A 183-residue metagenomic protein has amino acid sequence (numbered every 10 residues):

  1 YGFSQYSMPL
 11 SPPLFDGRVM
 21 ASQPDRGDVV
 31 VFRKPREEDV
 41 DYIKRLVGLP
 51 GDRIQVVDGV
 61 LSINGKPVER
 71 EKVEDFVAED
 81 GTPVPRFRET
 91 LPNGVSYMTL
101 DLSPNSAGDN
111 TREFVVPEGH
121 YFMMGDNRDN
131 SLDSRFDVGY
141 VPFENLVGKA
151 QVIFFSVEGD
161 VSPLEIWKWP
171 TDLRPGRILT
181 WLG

Functional and structural regions predicted by a protein language model:
Y1-G183: Soluble "head" domains of membrane/secretory-pathway proteins
